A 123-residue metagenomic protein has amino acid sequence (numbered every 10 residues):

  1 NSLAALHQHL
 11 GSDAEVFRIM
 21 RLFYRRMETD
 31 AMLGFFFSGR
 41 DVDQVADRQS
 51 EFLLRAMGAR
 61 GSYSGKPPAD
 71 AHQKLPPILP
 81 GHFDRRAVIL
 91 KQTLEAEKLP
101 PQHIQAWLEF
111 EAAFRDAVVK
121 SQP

Functional and structural regions predicted by a protein language model:
N1-P123: Core of compact, soluble alpha-helical bundle domains
